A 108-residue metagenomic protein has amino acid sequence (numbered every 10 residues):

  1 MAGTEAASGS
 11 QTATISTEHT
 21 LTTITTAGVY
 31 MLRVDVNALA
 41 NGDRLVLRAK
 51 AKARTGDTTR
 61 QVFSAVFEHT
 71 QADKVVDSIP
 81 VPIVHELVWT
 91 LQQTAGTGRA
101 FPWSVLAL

Functional and structural regions predicted by a protein language model:
M1-T26, A38-D43, T58, Q71-V75 (+1 more regions): Surface-exposed ligand/attachment interfaces on beta-rich extracellular proteins
A27-V34, I79-F101: Noncatalytic modules at the cell exterior or secretory-pathway interfaces, chiefly beta-strand-rich lectin/adhesion
D35-N37, K52: Acidic/polar N-terminal loop/beta-strand segments that form early-domain functional surfaces
A38, E68-Q71, I83-V88: Low-complexity, flexible helical/coil segments
G42-T55: Short, surface-exposed beta-strand/strand-loop-strand elements in extracellular ectodomains
A53-F63: Acidic Ser/Thr/Pro-rich low-complexity disordered segments that often serve as glycosylated linkers/stalks around
V62-I79: An anionic, turn-rich surface loop/hairpin at beta-sheet edges that serves as a generic interaction/coordination patch
S104-L108: Low-complexity intrinsically disordered segments
